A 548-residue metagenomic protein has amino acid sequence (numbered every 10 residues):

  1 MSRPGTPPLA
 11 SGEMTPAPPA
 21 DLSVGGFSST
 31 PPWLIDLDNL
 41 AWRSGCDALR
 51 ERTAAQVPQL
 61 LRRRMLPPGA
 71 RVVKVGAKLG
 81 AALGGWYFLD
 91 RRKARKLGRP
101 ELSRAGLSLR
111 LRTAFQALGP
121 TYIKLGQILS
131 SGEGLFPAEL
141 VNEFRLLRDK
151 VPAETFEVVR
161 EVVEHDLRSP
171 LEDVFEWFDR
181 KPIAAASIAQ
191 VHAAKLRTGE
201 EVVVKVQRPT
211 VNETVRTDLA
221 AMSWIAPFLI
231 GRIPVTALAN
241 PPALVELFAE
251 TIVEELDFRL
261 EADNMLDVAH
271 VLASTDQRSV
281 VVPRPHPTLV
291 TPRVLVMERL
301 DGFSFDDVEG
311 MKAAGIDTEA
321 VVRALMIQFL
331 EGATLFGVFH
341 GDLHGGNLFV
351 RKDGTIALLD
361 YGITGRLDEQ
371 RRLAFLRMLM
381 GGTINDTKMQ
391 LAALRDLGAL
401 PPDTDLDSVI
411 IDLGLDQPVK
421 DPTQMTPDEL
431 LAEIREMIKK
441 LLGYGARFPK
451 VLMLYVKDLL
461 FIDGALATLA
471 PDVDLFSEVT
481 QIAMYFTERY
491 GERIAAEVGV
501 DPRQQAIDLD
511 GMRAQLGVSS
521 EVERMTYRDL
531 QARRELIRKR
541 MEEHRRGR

Functional and structural regions predicted by a protein language model:
M1-Q190, R216-P241: N-terminal accessory/targeting segments that precede structured cores
F27, P31-G45, A54, Q59-R63 (+8 more regions): Helix-rich C-lobe and terminal helical cap/extension of kinase-like folds
L61, K96, S103-L111, G132 (+6 more regions): Short hinge/gating elements
G119-I123, S223-A226, L266-A269, L330 (+2 more regions): Short, amphipathic alpha-helical segments that act as regulatory/interfacial helices in nucleotide-processing proteins
A138, R145-P152, E164, N212-T217 (+10 more regions): ATP-dependent phospho-/nucleotidyl transfer catalytic cores
A193, E200-R208: Glycine-rich ATP phosphate-binding loop
A194-K195, L343: Conserved beta3 strand of the Hanks-type protein kinase catalytic N-lobe
G346-V350: Hydrophobic residue at the +6 position relative to the catalytic HRD Asp in the kinase catalytic loop
